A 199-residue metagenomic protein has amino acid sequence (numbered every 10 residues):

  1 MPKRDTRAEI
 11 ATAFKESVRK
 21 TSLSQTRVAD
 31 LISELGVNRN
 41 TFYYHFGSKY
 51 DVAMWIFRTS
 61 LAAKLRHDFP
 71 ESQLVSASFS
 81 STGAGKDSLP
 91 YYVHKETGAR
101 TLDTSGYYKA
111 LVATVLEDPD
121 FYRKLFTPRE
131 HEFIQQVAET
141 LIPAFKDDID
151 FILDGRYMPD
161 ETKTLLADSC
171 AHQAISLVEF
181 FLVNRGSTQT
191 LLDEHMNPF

Functional and structural regions predicted by a protein language model:
D5-A29: Short, amphipathic alpha-helix enriched in basic
A8-E16, E34, D51-L74, G106: Alpha-helical structural segments
A13-T21, A63, H67, L74 (+1 more regions): Solvent-exposed, amphipathic alpha-helical segments
K20-D51, W55: Helix-turn-helix
T26-R27, R123-L125, T190: Short, hydrophobic secondary-structure boundary micro-motifs
F57-D103, Y122: Amphipathic alpha-helical linker/stalk segments
Y107-E117, R129-D154, T164-I175: Amphipathic alpha-helical packing segments from all-alpha helical-bundle domains
T127, F151-F199: Hydrophobic/aromatic-rich alpha-helical bundle segments in the mid-to-C-terminal region
